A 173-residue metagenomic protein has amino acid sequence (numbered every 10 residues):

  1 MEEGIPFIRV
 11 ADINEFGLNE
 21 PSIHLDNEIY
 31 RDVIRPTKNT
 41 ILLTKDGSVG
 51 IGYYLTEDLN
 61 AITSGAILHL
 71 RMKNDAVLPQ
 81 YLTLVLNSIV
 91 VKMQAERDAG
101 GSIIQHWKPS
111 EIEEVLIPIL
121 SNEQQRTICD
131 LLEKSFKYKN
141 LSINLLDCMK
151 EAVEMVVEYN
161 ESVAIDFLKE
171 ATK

Functional and structural regions predicted by a protein language model:
M1-N14: Low-complexity, Lys/Gly-biased intrinsically disordered segments
E2-E3, R35-N39, T63: Short, well-ordered loop/turn elements at secondary-structure boundaries
A11-K38: Sequence-specific dsDNA recognition surfaces
L43-T44: A generic structural signal for residues embedded in beta-strands
G47-I51: Short, charged beta-turn/beta-strand-edge "cap" motif at the junction between a beta-strand and an adjacent loop
E57-N60, L68-I119: Basic, amphipathic alpha-helical recognition segments used for DNA target recognition
D75-T83, K92, E111-E154, E158: Amphipathic alpha-helical segments
Y159-T172: Acidic, low-complexity, intrinsically disordered peripheral segments
